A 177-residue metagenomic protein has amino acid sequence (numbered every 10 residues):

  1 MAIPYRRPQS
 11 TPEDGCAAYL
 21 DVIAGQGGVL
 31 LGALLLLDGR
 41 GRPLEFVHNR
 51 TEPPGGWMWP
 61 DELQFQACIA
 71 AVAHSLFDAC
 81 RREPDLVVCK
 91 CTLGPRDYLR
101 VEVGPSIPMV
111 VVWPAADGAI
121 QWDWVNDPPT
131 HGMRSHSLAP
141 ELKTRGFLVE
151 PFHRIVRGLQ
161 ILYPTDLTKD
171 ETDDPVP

Functional and structural regions predicted by a protein language model:
M1-P4: N-terminal accessory regions of nucleic-acid-interacting proteins
R6-Q26: Two-metal-ion RNase H-like nuclease active-site motif
G15-A18, D85-V87, I107-V111: Structural motif
G28-L31, C89-R96, W113: N-terminal nucleophile
V29-C80: A glycine-rich, hydrophobic loop/mini-helix early in the fold
A67-L99: Ordered, amphipathic secondary-structure segments that act as subunit-interaction surfaces in large macromolecular
G94-V111: Short Gly/Thr/Asp-enriched flexible loops that form oxyanion-binding sites at enzyme active sites
P114-P177: C-terminal folded domains that constitute the principal catalytic or ligand-binding module of multi-domain proteins
